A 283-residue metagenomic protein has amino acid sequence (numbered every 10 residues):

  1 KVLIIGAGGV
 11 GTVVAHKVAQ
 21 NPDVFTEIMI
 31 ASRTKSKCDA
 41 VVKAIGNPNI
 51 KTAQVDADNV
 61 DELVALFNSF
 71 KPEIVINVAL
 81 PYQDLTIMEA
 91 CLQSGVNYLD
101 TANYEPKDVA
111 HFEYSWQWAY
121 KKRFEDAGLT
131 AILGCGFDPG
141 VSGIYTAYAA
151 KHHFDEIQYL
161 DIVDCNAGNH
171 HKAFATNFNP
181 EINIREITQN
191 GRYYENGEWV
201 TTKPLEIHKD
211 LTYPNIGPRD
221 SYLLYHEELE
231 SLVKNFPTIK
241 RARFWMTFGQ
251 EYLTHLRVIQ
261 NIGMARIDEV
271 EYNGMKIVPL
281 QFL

Functional and structural regions predicted by a protein language model:
V10-G11: Hydrophobic/small residue at the entry helix of a nucleotide-binding pocket
E27-M29: Short beta-strand element of Class I
T34-S36: Helix N-cap at the beta1-alpha1 junction of Rossmann-like dinucleotide-binding domains, i.e., the first residues
I45-N59: Rossmann-fold cofactor-recognition segment
A57-P72, A79, Q83: Conserved Rossmann-fold cofactor-binding substructure of NAD(P)-dependent oxidoreductases
A102-L129: Rossmann-fold NAD(P)-binding glycine/threonine-rich loop
K151-L283: C-terminal catalytic/substrate-binding lobe primarily of soluble NAD(P)-dependent oxidoreductases
